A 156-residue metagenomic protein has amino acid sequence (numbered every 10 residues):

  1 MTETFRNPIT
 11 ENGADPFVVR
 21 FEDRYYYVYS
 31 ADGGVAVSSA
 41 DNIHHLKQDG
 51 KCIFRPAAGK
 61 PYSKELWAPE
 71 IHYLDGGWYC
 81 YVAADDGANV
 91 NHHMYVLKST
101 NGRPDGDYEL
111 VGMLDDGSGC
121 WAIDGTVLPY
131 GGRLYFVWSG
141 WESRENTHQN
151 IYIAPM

Functional and structural regions predicted by a protein language model:
M1-M156: Carbohydrate-active catalytic/glycan-binding domains of CAZyme proteins, especially the secreted or lumenal ectodomains
